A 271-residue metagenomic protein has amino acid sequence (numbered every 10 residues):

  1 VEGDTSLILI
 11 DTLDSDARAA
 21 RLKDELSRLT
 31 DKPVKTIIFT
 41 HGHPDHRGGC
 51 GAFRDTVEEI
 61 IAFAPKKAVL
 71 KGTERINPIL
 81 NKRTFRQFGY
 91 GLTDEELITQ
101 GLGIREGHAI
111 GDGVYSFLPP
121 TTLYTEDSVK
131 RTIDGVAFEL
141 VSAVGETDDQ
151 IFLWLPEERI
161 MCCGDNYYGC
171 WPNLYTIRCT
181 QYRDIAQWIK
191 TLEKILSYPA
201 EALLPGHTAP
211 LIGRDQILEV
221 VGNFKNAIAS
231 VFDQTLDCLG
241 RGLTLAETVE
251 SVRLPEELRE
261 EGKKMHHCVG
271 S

Functional and structural regions predicted by a protein language model:
V1-R28, F152-D165: Conserved beta-strand hairpin/beta-sheet module of binuclear metal-dependent hydrolase folds, prominently
I10-T12, K35-H43, I61-A64, A143-V144 (+2 more regions): Active-site neighborhood of phospho(di)ester-bond hydrolases with catalytic His/Asp-centered motifs
T12, P172-I177, D215-I217: Short acidic, glycine/proline-rich loop/turn micro-motifs
D16-A17, G42-G48, A68-L70, T147-D148 (+3 more regions): Active-site environment of divalent metal-dependent phosphoester hydrolases
A17, S27-E126: Active-site HxH/HxHxD metal-binding segment of metal-dependent hydrolases
L123-T125, V129-L155, I160: Core dinuclear metal-dependent hydrolase active-site scaffold
T147-Q181: Mobile, glycine- and charge-enriched loop segments and immediately flanking short secondary-structure elements within
I160, C170, Y182-E247, S251-P255 (+1 more regions): Divalent-metal (often Zn2+) His-rich catalytic cores of metallo-beta-lactamase-fold enzymes
